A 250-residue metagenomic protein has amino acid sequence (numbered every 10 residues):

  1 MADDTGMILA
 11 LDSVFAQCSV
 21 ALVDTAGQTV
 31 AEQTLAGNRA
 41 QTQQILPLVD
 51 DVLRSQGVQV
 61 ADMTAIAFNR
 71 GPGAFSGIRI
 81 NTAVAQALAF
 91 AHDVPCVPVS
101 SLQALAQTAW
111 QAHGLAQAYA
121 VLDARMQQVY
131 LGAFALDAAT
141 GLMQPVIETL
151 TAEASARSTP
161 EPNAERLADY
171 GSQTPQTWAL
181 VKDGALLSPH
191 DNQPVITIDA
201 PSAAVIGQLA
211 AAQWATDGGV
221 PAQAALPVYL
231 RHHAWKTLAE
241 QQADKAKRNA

Functional and structural regions predicted by a protein language model:
A2-R70: N-terminal beta-alpha supersecondary unit
G6, A40, P95-S202: Surface "functional belts" at beta-alpha junctions
A21-V23, Y130-A135, V228: Conserved hydrophobic/aromatic positions in well-ordered beta-strands
A36-Q44, F75, R79, A83 (+1 more regions): Residues at secondary-structure transition points
V52-Q56, A91, A109, I206-W214: Stable alpha-helical structural segments in soluble proteins, enriched in small hydrophobic residues
A67-P95, S101: DPxDG-like acidic metal-binding loop motif
T197-A250: Acyltransferase
